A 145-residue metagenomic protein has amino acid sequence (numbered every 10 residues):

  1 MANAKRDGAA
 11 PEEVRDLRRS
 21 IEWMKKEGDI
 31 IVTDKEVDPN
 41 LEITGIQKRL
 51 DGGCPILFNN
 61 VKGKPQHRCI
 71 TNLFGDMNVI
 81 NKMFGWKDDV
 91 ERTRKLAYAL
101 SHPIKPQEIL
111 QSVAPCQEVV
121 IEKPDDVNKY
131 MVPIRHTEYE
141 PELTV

Functional and structural regions predicted by a protein language model:
A2-V145: Extended, highly charged
